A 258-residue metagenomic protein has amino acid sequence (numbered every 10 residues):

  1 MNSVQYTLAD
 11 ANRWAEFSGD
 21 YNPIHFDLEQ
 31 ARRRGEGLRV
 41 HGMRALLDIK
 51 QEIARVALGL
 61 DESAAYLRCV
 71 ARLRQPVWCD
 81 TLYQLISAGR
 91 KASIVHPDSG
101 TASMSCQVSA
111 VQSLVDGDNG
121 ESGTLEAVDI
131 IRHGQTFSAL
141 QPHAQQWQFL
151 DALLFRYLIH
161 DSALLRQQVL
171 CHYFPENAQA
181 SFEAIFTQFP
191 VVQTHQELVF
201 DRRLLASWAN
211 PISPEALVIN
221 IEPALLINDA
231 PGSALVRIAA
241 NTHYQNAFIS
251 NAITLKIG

Functional and structural regions predicted by a protein language model:
M1-K91: Ordered, small/hydrophobic-rich secondary-structure cores
M1-L38, L114-Q179: Catalytic strand-loop segment that frames the active site of acyl-thioester-processing enzymes
N2, A64-P142, R203-G258: HotDog/MaoC-like acyl-thioester-processing domains
L8, I94, F186-Q188, Q193 (+1 more regions): A structural signal for short, hydrophobic beta-strand segments that form beta-sheets in beta-rich/all-beta domains
R32-E62, Q146-A206: Active-site helix/loop of acyl-thioester processing domains in fatty-acid/polyketide metabolism, spanning hotdog-fold
